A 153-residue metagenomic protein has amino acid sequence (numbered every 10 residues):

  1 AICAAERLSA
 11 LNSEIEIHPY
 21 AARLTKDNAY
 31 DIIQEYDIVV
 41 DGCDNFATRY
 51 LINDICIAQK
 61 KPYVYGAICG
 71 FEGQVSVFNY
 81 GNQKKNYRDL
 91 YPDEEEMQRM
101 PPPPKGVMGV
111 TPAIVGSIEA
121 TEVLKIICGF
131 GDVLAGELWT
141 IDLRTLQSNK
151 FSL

Functional and structural regions predicted by a protein language model:
A1-L153: Adenine nucleotide-associated cytosolic modules
